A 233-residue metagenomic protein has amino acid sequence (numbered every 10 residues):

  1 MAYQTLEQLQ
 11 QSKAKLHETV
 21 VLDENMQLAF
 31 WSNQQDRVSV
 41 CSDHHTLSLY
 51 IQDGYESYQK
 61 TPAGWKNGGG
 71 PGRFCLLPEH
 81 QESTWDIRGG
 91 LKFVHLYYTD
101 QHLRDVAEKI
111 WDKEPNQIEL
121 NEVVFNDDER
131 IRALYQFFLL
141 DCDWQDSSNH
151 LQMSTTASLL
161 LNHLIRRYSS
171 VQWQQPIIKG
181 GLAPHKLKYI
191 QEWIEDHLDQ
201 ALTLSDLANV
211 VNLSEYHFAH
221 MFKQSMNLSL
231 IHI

Functional and structural regions predicted by a protein language model:
A2-Q8, K13-Q117, Q145-H150: N-terminal regulatory/effector-sensing and dimerization cores that precede helix-turn-helix DNA-binding domains
Q11, I118-F125, S205-D206: A ubiquitous short alpha-helical element
G54, E79, C142, L164 (+2 more regions): A general structural signal marking secondary-structure boundaries and capping sites
G54-Y58, N149, T156, A208-H217: Extended, non-catalytic scaffold segments that flank or surround catalytic motifs
K60-A63, I177, L204: Short, surface-exposed loop/turn segments at secondary-structure junctions
N67-D86, R130-L134, H185-D196: A short, hydrophobic secondary-structure junction motif
Q101-H102, K109, E119-E192: An amphipathic alpha-helical interaction segment
H163, Y189, W193-I233: Basic/polar phosphate-binding segments, predominantly the helix-turn-helix DNA-binding elements of transcriptional
